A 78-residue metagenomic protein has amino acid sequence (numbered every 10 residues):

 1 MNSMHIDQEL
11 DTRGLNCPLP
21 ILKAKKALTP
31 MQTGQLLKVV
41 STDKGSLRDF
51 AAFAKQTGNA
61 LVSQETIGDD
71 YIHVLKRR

Functional and structural regions predicted by a protein language model:
M1-M4: Short, compositionally biased "basic patch" segments
I6-R13: Short amphipathic
D7, G34-K38, D70-I72: Intrinsic-disorder/low-complexity, polar/charged segments enriched in Ser/Thr/Lys/Arg/Asp/Glu/Gln
L15-Q64: Amphipathic, hydrophobic secondary-structure cores in small proteins
I72-R78: Core SAM-dependent methyltransferase catalytic element
